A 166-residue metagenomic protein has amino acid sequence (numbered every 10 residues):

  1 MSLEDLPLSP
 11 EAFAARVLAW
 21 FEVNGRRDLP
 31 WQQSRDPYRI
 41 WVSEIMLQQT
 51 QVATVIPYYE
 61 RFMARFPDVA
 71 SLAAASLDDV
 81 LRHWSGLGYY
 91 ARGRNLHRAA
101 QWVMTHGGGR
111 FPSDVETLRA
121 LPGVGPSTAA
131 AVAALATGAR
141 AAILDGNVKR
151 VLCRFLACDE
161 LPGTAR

Functional and structural regions predicted by a protein language model:
S2, P7-L8, A19-R166: Catalytic cores of DNA base-excision repair glycosylases
A12: Entry/capping segment at the start of metal-dependent catalytic domains with acidic active-site entry clusters
R16: Conserved catalytic and cofactor-binding micro-motifs that handle phosphate-bearing ligands or nucleotide cofactors
